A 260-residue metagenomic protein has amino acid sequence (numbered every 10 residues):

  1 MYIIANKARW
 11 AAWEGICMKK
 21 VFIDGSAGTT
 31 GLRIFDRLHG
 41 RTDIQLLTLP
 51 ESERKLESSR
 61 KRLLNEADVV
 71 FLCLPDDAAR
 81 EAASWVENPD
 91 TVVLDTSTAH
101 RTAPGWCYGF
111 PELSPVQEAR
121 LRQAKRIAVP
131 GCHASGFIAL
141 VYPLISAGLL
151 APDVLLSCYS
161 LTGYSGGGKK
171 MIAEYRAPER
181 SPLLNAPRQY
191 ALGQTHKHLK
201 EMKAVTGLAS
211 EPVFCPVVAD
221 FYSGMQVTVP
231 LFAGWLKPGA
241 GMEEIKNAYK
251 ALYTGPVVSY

Functional and structural regions predicted by a protein language model:
M1-C17: Short, Lys/Arg-enriched N-terminal segments with co-localized hydrophobic residues within the first ~10-30 amino acids
K7-A8, L113-P115, T195, V258: Short linear sequence elements within intrinsically disordered, low-complexity coil regions
K7-W10, A82, A103, F232: Intrinsically disordered regions, especially transient/low-confidence alpha-helical propensity segments and coil-helix
W10-W13, W85, W106, W235: A residue-identity detector for tryptophan
W13-C17, D68, V257-Y260: Short, intrinsically disordered, charge-balanced linker/junction segments flanking boundaries in proteins
K19-Y190: N-terminal Rossmann-like NAD(P) cofactor-binding subdomain of oxidoreductases, focused on the glycine-rich
K169-Y260: Charged docking surfaces used in two-component/phosphorelay signaling
